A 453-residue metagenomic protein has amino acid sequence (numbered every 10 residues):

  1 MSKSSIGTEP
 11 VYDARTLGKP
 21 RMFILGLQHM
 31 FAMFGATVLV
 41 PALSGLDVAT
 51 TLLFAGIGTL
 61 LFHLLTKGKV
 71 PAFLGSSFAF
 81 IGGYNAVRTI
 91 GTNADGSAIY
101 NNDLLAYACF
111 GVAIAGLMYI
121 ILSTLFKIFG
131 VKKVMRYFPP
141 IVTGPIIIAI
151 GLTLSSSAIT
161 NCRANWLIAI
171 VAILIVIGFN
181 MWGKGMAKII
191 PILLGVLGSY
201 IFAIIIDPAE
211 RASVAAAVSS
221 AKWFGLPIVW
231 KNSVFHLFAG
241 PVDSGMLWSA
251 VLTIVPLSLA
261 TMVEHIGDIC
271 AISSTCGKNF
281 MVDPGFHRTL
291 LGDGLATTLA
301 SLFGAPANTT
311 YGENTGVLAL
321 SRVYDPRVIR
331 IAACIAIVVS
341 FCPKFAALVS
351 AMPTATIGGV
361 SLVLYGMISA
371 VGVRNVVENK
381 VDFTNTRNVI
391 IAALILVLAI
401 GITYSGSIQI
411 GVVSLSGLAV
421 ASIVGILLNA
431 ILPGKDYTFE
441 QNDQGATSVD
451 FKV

Functional and structural regions predicted by a protein language model:
M1-I24, R211-A239, S274-K278, I431-V453: Intrinsically disordered, low-complexity non-transmembrane regions of multi-pass membrane transporters
M1-L74, F78-N102: N-terminal signal-anchor module of multipass membrane proteins
V11-P20, V40-H63, K67, T253-P326 (+1 more regions): Membrane-embedded helical hairpins/re-entrant loop segments and their flanking transmembrane helices within multi-pass
M33, S199-S301, A305: Membrane-embedded hairpin module used as a gating/binding unit in multi-pass transport and secretion proteins
L43-L46, V87-D103, P139-P140, S274-P284 (+4 more regions): Juxtamembrane helix-boundary/capping and inter-helix hinge elements in multi-pass membrane proteins
L46-T51, G68-I81, V134-T143, K188-L194 (+4 more regions): Short, non-helical or kinked segments that cap or interrupt transmembrane helices
Y84-G91, N180, N314-I329, I335-S340: Interfacial segments of multi-pass membrane proteins
L104-E210, A333-N442: Membrane-embedded alpha-helical modules
